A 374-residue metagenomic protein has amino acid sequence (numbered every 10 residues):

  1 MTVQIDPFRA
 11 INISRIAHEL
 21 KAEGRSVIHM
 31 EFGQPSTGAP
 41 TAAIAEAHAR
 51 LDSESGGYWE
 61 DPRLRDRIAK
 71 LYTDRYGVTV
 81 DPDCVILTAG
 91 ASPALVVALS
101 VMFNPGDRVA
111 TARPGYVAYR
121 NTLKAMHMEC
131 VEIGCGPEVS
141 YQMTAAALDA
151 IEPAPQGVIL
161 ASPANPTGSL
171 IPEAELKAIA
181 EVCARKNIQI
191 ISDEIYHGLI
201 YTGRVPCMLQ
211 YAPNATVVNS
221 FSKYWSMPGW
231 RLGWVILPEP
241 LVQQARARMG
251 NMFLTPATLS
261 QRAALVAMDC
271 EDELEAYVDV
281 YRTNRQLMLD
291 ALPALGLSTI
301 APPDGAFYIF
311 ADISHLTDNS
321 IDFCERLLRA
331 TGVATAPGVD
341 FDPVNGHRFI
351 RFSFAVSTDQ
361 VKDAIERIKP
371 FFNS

Functional and structural regions predicted by a protein language model:
T2-G90, V97, A267-M268, F372-S374: N-terminal small-domain helix-loop-helix segment of the aminotransferase-like
S100-L160, E181: PLP-dependent aminotransferase-like
G136-T202: Active-site phosphate-binding strand-loop segment of PLP-dependent enzymes
Q210-Q244, L259, R348: Active-site PLP attachment segment
E239, P256-C270, A276-Y277: Structural motif of enzymes handling amino- and sulfur-group chemistry
A245-G250, A267-D290: Structural signature of PLP-dependent enzymes
L265, Y281-L292, I300-I313: Conserved glycine-rich beta-strand-loop-beta hairpin in the small C-terminal domain of fold type I
N319, R326-T335, F341-S374: PLP-dependent enzyme catalytic core of the Aspartate aminotransferase-like
